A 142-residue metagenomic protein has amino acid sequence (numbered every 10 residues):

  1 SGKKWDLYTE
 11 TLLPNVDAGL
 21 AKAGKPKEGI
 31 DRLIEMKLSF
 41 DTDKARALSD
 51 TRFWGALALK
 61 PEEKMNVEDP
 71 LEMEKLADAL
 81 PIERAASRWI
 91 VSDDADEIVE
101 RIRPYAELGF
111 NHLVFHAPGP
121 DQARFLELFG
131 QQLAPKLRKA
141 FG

Functional and structural regions predicted by a protein language model:
S1-G142: Active-site-adjacent structural elements that line small-molecule/cofactor binding pockets in enzymes
